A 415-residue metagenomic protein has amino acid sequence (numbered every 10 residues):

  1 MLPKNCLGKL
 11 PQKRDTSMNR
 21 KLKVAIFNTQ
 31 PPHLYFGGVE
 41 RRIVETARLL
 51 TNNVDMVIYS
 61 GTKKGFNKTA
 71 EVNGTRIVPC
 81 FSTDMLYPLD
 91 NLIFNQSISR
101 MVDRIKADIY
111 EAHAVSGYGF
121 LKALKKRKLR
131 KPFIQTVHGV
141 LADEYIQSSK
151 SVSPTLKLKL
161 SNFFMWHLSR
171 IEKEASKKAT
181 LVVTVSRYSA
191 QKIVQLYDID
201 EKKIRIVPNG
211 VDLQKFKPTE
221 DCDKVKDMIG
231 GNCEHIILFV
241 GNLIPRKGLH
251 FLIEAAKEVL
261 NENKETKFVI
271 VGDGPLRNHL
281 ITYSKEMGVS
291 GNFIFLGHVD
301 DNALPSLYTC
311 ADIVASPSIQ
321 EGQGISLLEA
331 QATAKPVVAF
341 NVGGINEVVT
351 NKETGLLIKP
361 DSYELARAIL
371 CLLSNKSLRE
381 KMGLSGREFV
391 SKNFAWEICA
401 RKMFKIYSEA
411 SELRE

Functional and structural regions predicted by a protein language model:
R41, E45, H235-E258, F268 (+1 more regions): A conserved mid-protein helix/loop that constitutes part of the nucleotide-sugar donor-binding site
K128-K173, Q214: Acceptor-binding helix/loop patch of EC 2.4 sugar-transfer enzymes, predominantly nucleotide-sugar-dependent
Y188, G210: Carbohydrate-associated surface elements
I281-V299: Nucleotide-activated donor-binding/catalytic signature segment of Leloir-type glycosyltransferases, i.e., the conserved
H298-V299, S306-A311: Short alpha-helical donor nucleotide-sugar binding micro-motif in glycosyltransferases
I319: Aromatic "clamp/platform" in nucleotide-sugar-dependent glycosyltransferases that forms part of the donor/acceptor
P336-A339: Short hydrophobic beta-strand element within catalytic cores of glycosyltransferases and related nucleotide-activated
N351-K352, L356-S362, C371-S377: Conserved acidic donor-binding segment of nucleotide-sugar-dependent glycosyltransferases
